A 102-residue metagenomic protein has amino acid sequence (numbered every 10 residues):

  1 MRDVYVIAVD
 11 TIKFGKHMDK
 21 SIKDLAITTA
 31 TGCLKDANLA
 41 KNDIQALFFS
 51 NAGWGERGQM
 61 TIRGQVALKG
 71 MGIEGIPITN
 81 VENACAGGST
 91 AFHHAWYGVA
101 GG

Functional and structural regions predicted by a protein language model:
M1-K23, G32: Condensing-enzyme catalytic core mediating Claisen C-C bond formation in acyl metabolism
R2-Y5, H17, W54-G102: Conserved catalytic cysteine-centered active-site region of acyl-thioester-dependent Claisen-condensing enzymes
I7, C33, I44-L47, G88 (+1 more regions): Buried hydrophobic positions in well-ordered alpha/beta secondary-structure cores of metabolic enzymes
V9-I12, L47-A52, G70: Acidic/polar N-terminal loop/beta-strand segments that form early-domain functional surfaces
K23-N38, R63-G64: Short, well-ordered amphipathic alpha-helical segments that serve as non-catalytic structural scaffolds within diverse
N38-K41, G101: Alpha-helix termination/capping residues and helix-transition junctions
A40, F49-E56: Short active-site-proximal "capping" loops at secondary-structure junctions
A40-A46, G75-P77: Short acidic capping loops at alpha-helix termini that bridge into adjacent secondary structure
